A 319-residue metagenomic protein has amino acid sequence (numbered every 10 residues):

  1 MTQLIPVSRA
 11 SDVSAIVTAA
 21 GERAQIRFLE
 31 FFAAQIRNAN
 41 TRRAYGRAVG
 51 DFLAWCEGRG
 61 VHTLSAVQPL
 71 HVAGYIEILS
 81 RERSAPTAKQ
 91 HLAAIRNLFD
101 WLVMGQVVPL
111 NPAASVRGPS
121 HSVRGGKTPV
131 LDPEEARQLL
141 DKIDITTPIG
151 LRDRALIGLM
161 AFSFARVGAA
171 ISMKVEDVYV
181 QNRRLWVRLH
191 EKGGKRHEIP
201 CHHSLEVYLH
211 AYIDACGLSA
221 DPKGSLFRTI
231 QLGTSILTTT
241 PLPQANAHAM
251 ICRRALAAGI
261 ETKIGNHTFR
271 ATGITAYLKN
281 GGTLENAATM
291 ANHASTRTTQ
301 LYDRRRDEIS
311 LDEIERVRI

Functional and structural regions predicted by a protein language model:
M1-I319: Conserved catalytic core of the tyrosine transesterase superfamily
